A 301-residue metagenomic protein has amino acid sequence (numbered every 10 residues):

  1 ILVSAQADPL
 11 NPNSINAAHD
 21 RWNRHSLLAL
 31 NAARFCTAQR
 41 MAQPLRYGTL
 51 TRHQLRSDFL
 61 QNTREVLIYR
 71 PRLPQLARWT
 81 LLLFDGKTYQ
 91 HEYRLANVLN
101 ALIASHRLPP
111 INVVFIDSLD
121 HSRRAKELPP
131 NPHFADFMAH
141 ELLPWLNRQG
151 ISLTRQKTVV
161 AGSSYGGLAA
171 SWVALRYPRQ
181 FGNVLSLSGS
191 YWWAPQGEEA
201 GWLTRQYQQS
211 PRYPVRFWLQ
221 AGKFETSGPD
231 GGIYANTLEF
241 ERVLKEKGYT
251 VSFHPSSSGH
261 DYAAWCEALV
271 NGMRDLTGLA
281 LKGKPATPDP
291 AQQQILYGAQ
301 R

Functional and structural regions predicted by a protein language model:
I1-R301: Non-catalytic cap/lid and distal C-terminal segments of serine-dependent acyl enzymes
